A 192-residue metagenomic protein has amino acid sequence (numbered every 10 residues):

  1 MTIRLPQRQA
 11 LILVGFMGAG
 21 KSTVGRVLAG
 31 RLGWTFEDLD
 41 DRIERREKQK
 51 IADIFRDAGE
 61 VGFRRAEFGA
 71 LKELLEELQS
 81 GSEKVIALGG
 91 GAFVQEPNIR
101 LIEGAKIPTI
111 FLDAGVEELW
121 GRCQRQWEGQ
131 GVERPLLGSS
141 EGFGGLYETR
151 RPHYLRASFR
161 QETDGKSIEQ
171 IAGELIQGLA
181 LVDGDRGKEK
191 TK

Functional and structural regions predicted by a protein language model:
M1-P6, V27, R31, G81-E83 (+2 more regions): NTP-dependent small-molecule kinase module
L13: Hydrophobic anchor at the beta1->P-loop junction of P-loop NTPases
F16: P-loop (Walker A) phosphate-binding loop of NTP-binding proteins
S22: Walker A/P-loop
R26, P97-R100, G121-R125, G173-E174: Short amphipathic alpha-helical segments
L39-E103: ATP-dependent small-molecule kinase phosphotransfer cores that center on conserved nucleotide phosphate-binding segments
G90-F93, G115-E117, K166-S167: Short glycine-rich anion-binding loops that position phosphate/pyrophosphate groups of nucleotides and phosphorylated
A105-R151: A glycine- and Lys/Arg-enriched "phosphate-lid" helix/loop adjacent to the NTP-binding pocket of small-molecule kinases
